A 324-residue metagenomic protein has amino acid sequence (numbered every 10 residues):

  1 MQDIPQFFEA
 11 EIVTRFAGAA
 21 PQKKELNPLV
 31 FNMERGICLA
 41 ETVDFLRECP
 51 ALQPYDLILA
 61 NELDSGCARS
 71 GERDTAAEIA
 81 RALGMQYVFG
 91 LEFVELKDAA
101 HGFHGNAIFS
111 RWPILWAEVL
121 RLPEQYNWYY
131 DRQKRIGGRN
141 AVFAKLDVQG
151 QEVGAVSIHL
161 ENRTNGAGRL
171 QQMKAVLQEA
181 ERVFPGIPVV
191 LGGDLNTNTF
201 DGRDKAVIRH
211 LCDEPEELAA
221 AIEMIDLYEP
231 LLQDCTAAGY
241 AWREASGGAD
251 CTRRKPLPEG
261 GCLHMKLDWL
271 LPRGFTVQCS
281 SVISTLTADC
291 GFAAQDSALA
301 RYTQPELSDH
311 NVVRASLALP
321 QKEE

Functional and structural regions predicted by a protein language model:
M1-G18, L63-E152: Structured beta-strand-rich core segments of catalytic domains in phosphoester-bond hydrolases
M1-R15, E181-G186, V190, T197-E324: Metal-dependent phosphoester-hydrolase catalytic domains
E11, P21-C38: Boundary/entry segment of secreted carbohydrate-active catalytic domains
L26-M33, L46-E72, F109, A144 (+4 more regions): Active-site beta-strand/loop signature of hydrolases that rely on acidic residues for catalysis
E34, D64, F93-V94, H159-E161 (+4 more regions): Catalytic metal-binding/acid-base residues of hydrolase active sites
I37-L39, G66-R69, E95-A99, F103-G105 (+5 more regions): Short catalytic/ligand-binding loop motif for oxyanion handling, primarily in non-cytosolic enzymes, centered on
P113-E118, E152-V153, T276-S280, K322-E323: Short helix-loop capping/hinge motifs at secondary-structure junctions, enriched in acidic/polar residues
R135, V153-N162: Active-site-proximal loop/helix segment associated with metal-binding centers of metalloenzymes
